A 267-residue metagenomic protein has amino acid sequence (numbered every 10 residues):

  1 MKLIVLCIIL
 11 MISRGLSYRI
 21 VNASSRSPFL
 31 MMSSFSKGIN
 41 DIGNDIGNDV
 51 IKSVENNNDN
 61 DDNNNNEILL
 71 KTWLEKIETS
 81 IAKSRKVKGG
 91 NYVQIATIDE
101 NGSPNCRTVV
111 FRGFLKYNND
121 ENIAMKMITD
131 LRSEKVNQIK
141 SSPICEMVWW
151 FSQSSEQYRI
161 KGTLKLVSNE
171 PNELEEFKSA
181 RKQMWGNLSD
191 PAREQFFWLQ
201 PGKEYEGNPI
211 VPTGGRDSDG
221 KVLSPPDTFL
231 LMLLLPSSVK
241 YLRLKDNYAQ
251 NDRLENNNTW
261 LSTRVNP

Functional and structural regions predicted by a protein language model:
M1, R26-F29: Generic low-complexity segments that are intrinsically disordered, proline-rich and/or Lys/Arg-biased
M1-I20: N-terminal chloroplast transit peptides
L6, V21-S24, I51-E55: N-terminal non-cleavable signal-anchor helices
L10, F29-M31: Residue-level detector of intrinsically disordered terminal segments
Y18-S24, S34-S36: Cleaved targeting-peptide boundary
M32-P267: Binding-site signature for planar aromatic cofactors or substrates
